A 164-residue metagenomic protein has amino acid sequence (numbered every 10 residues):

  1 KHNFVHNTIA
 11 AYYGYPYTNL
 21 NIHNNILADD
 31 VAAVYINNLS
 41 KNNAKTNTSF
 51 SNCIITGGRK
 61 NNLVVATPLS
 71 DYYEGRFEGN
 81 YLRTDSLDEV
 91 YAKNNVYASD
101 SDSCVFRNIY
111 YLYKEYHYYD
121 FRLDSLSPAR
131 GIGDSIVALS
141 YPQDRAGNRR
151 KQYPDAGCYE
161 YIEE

Functional and structural regions predicted by a protein language model:
K1-R122: Predominantly extracellular beta-rich ligand-binding scaffolds that present long acidic/polar faces for carbohydrate
H117-D120, D124-E164: Surface beta-loop-beta hairpin patches that serve as ligand-binding interfaces in beta-rich domains
